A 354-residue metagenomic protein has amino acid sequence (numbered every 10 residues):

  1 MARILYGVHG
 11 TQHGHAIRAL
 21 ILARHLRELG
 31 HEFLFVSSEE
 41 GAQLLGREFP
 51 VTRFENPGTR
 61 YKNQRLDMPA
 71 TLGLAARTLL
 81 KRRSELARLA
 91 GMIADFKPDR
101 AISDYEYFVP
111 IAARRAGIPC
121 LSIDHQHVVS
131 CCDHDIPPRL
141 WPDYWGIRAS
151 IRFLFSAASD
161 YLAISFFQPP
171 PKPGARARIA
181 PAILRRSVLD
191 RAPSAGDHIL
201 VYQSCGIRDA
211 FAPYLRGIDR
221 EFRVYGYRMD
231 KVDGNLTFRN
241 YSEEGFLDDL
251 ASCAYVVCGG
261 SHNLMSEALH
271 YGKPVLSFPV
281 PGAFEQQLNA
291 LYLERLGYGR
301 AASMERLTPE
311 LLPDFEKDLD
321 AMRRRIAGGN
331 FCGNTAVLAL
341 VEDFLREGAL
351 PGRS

Functional and structural regions predicted by a protein language model:
G7-L20: A short, glycine/small-residue-rich beta-strand->loop->alpha-helix junction that serves as a flexible
G10, E28-L29, F33-L80: Conserved nucleotide-sugar phosphate-binding/catalytic loop shared by glycosyltransferases and other
A23, I183-Y255: Donor-nucleotide binding loops and adjacent catalytic segments primarily of GT-B fold Leloir glycosyltransferases
M68-R100, Y107-F108: Conserved nucleotide-sugar donor-binding subdomain of glycosyltransferases
R100-D104, S122, D248-L288: A donor-sugar binding/catalytic signature common to diverse glycosyltransferases and related nucleotide-sugar
P119-I179: Active-site-proximal region of nucleotide-activated glycan assembly enzymes, centered on histidine/acidic-rich loops
M265, L269-D320: Catalytic binding pocket for nucleotide-activated donors in carbohydrate/polymer assembly enzymes
P313-S354: C-terminal amphipathic helix plus adjacent low-complexity, charged tail appended to glycosyltransferase catalytic
